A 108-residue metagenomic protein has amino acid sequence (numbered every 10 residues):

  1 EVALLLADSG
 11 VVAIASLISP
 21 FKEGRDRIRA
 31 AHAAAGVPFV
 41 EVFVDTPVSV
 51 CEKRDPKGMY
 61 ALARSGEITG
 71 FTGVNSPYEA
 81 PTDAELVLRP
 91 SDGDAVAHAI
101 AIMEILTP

Functional and structural regions predicted by a protein language model:
E1-L4, M103, T107: Generic structural signal for well-ordered alpha-helical scaffold segments
E1-R64, G70: ATP-dependent NMP and nucleoside kinases share a basic, alpha-helical "lid"
D45-A101, P108: Small-molecule kinase domains that catalyze NTP-dependent phosphoryl transfer to phosphate-bearing small molecules
